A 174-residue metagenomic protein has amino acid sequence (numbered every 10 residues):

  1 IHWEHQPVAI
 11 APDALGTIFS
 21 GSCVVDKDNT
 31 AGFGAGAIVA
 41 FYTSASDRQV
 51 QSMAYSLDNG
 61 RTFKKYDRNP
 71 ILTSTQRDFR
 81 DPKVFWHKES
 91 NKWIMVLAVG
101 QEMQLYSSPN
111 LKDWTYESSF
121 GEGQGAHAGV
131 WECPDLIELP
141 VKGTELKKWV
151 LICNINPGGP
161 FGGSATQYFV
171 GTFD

Functional and structural regions predicted by a protein language model:
I1-P82, W86-C133, E138-D174: Beta-rich carbohydrate-recognition and catalytic domains
